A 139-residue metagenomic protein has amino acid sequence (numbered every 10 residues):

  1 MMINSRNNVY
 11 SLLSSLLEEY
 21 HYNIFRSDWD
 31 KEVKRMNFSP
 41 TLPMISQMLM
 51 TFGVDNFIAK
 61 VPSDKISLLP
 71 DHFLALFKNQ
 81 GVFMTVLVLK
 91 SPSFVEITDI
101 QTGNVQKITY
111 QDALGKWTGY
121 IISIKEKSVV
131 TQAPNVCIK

Functional and structural regions predicted by a protein language model:
S5, V9-S15, F25, V33-P40 (+1 more regions): Noncatalytic regulatory segments and standalone regulatory/sensor domains
S15-L16, M48: Residue-level detector of alpha-helical secondary structure
E18, Y22, V54-D55: Short aromatic/hydrophobic-glycine micro-motifs
P40-N56: Amphipathic alpha-helical
A59-V61: Membrane-cytosol interface segments
